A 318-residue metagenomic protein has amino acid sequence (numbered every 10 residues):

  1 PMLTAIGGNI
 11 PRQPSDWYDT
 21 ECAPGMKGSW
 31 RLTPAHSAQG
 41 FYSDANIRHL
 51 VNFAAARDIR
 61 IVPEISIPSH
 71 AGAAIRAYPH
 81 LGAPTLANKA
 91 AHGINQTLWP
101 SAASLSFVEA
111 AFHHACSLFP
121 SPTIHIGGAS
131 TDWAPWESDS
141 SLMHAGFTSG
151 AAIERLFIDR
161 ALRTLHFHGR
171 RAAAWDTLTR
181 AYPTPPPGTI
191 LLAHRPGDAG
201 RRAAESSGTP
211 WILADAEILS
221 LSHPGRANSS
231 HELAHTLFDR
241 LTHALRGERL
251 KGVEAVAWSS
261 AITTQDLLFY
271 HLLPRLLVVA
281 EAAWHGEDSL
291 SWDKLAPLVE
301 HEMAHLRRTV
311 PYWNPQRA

Functional and structural regions predicted by a protein language model:
P1-A56, A71-S106, D132-S149: Aromatic- and acidic-residue-enriched carbohydrate-binding clefts of CAZyme catalytic domains
G7, A54, F112, C116-F119 (+2 more regions): Structural signal for hydrophobic packing residues in well-ordered secondary-structure cores of soluble enzyme domains
Y42-H49, A103-A110, I153-R160, A199 (+3 more regions): Generic recognition of stable, solvent-exposed alpha-helical segments in well-folded globular domains
S43-I61, H114-P122, R160-A172, L245-E248: A structural motif corresponding to the C-terminal end of an alpha-helix and its immediate exit/capping segment
A45, D58, S106-A110, T236-L241: Short, contiguous clusters of charged residues that form electrostatic/catalytic patches at enzyme active sites, used
P63-I67, G128, D176, D215: Glycine-rich, histidine-containing beta strand-loop boundary motifs that form or position
A74-T189, R195-P210: Active-site neighborhood of glycoside hydrolase catalytic domains
A172-T189, H194-A318: Flexible, acidic glycine-rich loops studded with aromatic residues
